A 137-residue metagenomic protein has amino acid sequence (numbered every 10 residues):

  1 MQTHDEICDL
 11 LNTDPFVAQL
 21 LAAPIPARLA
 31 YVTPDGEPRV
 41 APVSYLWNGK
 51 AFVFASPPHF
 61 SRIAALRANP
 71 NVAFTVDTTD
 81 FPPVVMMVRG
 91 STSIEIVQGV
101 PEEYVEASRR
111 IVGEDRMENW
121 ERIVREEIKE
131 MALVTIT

Functional and structural regions predicted by a protein language model:
M1-L11, V84-T137: Charged, gly/pro-rich active-site loop segments
Q2-R28: Short, basic/aromatic recognition patches
D14, H59-F60, M117: Structural motif corresponding to alpha-helix initiation and N-cap regions
A18-Q19, S44, A64, V124-E126: Short secondary-structure boundary/capping segments
L20-A23, P82, E130: A short, polar/charged loop/turn motif at coil->beta-strand junctions and beta-hairpin connectors
L20-L21, L66, A107, I136: A generic structural signal for nonpolar/aromatic side chains embedded in well-ordered alpha-helices
P24-P58, L66, A73-V76, M86-V88: Short beta-strand segments
F60-R62, F81: Short, surface-exposed beta-strand-loop junctions and turns on beta-sheet-rich folds
